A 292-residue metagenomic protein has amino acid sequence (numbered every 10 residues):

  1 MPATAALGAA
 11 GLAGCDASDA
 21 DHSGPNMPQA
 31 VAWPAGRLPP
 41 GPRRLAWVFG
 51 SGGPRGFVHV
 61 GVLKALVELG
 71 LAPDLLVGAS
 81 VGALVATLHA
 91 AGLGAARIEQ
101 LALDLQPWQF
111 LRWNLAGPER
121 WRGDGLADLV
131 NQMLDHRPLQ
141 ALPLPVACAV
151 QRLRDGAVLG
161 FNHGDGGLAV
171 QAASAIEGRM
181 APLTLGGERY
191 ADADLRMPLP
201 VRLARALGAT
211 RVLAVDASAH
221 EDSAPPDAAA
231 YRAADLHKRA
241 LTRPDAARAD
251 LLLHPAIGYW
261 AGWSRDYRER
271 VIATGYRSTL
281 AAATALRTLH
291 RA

Functional and structural regions predicted by a protein language model:
P2-L76, L88-A292: Patatin-like phospholipase
G78, G82: Gly/Ala-rich beta-loop-alpha elbow adjacent to hydrolase catalytic centers
V85: Short, glycine-/small- and polar/acidic-enriched structural segments that line small-molecule recognition paths
